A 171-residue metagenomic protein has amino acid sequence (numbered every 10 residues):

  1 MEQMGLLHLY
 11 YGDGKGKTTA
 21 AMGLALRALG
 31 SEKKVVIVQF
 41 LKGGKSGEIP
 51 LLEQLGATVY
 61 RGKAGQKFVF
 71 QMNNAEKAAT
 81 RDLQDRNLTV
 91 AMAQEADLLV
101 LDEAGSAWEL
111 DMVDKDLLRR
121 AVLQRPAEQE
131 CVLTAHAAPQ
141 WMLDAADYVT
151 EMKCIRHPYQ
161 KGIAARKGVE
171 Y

Functional and structural regions predicted by a protein language model:
M1-E2: Positively charged, low-complexity intrinsically disordered leader regions
G5-A93: Conserved P-loop
L6-L9, D97-L98, E130: Residue-level preference for the first positions of well-ordered beta-strands
T18, V100, A146: Conserved RecA-like P-loop NTPase ATPase core
I37-V38, L99-L101: Short beta-strand segments at enzyme active-site cores
V90-M92, A104-Y171: Replace "adjacent to P-loop NTPase cores in ATP/GTP-dependent enzymes" with "adjacent to NTP-binding cores
